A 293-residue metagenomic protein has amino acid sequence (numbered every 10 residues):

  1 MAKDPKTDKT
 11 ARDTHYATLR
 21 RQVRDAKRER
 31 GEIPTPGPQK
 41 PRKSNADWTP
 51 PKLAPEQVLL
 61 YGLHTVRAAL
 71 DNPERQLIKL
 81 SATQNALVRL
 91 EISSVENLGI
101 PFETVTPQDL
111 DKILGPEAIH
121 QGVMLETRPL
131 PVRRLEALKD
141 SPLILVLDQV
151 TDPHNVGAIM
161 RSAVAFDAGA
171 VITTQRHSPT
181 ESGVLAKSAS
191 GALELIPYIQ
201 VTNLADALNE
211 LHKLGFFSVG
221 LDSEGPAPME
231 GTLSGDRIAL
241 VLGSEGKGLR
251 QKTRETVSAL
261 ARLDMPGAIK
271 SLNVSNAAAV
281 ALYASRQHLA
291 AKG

Functional and structural regions predicted by a protein language model:
M1-R134: N-terminal positively charged helical leader segments and presequences
N72, V164-A165, A186-S190, Q251-G293: Structured adenosyl-cofactor binding patch, chiefly the S-adenosyl-L-methionine
N85, P107-L110, R176-S178, E245-K247 (+1 more regions): Short, acidic/turn-prone active-site loops that include or flank metal/cofactor- and phosphate-binding residues
V88-L90, S178-V184, K247-T256: Short, glycine/polar-rich helix-capping loops at beta-to-alpha or helix-loop-helix junctions that flank or form
F102-T106, P197-A205, A261: Short acidic-hydrophobic, aromatic-tinged amphipathic segments that line or gate anion-handling sites
A137, S141-G225: RNA substrate-binding interface of SAM-dependent RNA methyltransferases
V219-N273: Active-site/ligand-binding-proximal alpha/beta "capping" segment
